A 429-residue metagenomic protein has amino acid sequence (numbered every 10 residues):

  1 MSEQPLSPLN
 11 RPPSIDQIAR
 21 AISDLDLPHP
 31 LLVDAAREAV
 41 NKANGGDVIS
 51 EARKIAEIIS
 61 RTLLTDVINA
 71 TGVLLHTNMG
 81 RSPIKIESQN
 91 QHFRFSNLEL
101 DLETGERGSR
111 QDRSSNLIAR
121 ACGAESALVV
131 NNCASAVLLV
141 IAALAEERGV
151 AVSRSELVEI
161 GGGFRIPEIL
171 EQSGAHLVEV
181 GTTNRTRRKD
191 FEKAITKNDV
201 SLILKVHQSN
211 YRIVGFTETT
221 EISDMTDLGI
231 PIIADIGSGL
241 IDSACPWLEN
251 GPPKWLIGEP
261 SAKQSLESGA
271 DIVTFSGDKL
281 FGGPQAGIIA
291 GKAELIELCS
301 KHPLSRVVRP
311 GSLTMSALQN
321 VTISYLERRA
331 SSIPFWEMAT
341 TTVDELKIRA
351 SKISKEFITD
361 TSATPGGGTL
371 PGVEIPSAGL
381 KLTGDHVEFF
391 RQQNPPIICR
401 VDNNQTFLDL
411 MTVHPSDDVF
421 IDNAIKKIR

Functional and structural regions predicted by a protein language model:
M1-I59, L63: Long amphipathic alpha-helical segments
P12-P13, I68-G72, F281-P284, I375 (+1 more regions): Short Gly/Ser/Thr- and Asp/Glu-enriched loop/turn motifs at secondary-structure junctions
A36, A70-T71, R81-G105: Glycine-rich phosphate-binding segment of PLP-dependent enzymes
E51, H76, E99-E103, N404 (+2 more regions): Catalytic, metal-anchored helix/loop core of enzyme active sites in primary metabolism
L63-L64, F275, P395-R400: A short linear hydrophobic-aromatic micro-motif
G105-T322, S354, A424: Conserved PLP-enzyme active-site core in the AAT-like
V152, T314-M315, Q319-G366: Conserved PLP-dependent catalytic core of the aminotransferase class-I/II
K347-I421: Conserved C-terminal alpha-helix-loop-beta "cap" of PLP-dependent enzymes that closes/shapes the active-site mouth
